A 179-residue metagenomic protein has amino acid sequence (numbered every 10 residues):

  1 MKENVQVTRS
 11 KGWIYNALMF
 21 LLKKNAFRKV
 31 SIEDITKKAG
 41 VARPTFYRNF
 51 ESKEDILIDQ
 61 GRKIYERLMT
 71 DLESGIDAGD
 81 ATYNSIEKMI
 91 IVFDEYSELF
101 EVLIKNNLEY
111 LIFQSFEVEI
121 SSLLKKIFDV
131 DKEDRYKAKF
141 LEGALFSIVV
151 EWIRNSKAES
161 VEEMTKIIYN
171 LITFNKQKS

Functional and structural regions predicted by a protein language model:
M1-N25, D34, K38: Basic, helix-initiating cap at the start of DNA-binding domains
W13, A17, L21-V30, F50 (+4 more regions): Alpha-helical DNA-contacting segments of helix-turn-helix folds
K23-A26, S122, R154-S156, T173: Cytosolic nucleotide-binding catalytic cores of signal-transduction proteins
G40-F50: Short hydrophobic/aromatic patch on the recognition helix
E73-E98: Hydrophobic alpha-helical connector segments
N107-G143, T173, Q177: Amphipathic alpha-helical packing segments from all-alpha helical-bundle domains
E133-N155, E159-N175: Hydrophobic alpha-helical segments that form the core of small-molecule binding pockets and/or dimer interfaces
